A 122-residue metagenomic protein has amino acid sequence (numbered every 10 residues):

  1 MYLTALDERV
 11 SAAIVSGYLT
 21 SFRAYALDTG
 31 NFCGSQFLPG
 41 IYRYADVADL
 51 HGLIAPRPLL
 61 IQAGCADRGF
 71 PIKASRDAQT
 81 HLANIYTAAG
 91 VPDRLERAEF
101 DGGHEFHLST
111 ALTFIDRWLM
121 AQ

Functional and structural regions predicted by a protein language model:
M1-E8: Short glycine-enriched nucleophile-adjacent loop and the immediately C-terminal alpha-helix near the catalytic center
R9-H51, P56, G69-Q79, T87-V91: Mobile cap/lid helix-loop segments that gate and shape the active-site cleft of serine hydrolases
S16-G17, Q62, F100: Alpha/beta-hydrolase-fold catalytic nucleophile elbow
G34, T80-Q122: C-terminal catalytic histidine-bearing segment of alpha/beta-hydrolase fold enzymes
I54, I61-A63: Short beta-strand/loop motif that positions the catalytic acidic residue of the alpha/beta-hydrolase fold
C65-F70, H104-F106: Acidic catalytic loop of the alpha/beta-hydrolase fold
